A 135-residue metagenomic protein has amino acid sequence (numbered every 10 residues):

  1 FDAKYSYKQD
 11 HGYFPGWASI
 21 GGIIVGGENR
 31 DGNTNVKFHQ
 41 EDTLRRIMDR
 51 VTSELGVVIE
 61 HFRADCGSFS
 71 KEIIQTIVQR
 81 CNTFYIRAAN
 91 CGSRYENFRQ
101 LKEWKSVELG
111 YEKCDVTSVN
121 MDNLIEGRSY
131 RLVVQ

Functional and structural regions predicted by a protein language model:
F1, G22, I59-S68, F84: Short, conserved catalytic/metal-binding motifs centered on acidic residues
F1-G16: Active-site-proximal, Lys/Arg-enriched surface segment that forms a nucleic-acid-binding/basic interface patch
S6-D10, Q79-R94: Acidic, His- and aromatic-enriched active-site or binding-groove loops in soluble protein domains that engage sugars
I20-G32: Gly-rich Lys/Arg/Thr-decorated short loops/hinges at beta-loop-alpha junctions or inter-strand turns that position
N29-S53: Active-site beta-loop-alpha junctions of metal-dependent nucleic acid enzymes, especially the RNase H-like/DDE
N35, F62-S70, N90-G92: Acidic, metal-coordinating catalytic cores used for nucleic-acid/nucleotide bond scission and strand-transfer chemistry
S70-T76, Y95-Q100: A short acidic (Asp/Glu
I86-Q135: An anionic, glycine-rich sequence signature occurring as long contiguous blocks
